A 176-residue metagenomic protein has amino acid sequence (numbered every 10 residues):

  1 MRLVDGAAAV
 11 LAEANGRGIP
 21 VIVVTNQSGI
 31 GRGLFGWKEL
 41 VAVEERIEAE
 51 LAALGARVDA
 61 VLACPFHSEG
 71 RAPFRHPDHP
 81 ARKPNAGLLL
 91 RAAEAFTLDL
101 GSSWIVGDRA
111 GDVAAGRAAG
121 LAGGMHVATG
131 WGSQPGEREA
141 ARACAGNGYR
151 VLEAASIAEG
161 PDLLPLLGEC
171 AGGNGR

Functional and structural regions predicted by a protein language model:
M1-A14, R57-A60, C64-A72: Short secondary-structure boundary segments
M1-I22, I30-E45, P80-L90: Short, acidic loop-to-helix structural element flanking the phosphoryl-transfer center in phosphate-processing enzymes
P20-N26, D59-C64, H126: Short beta-strand segments at enzyme active-site cores
T25-R32, C64-G70: Short, charge-patterned binding micro-sites
W37-A60, S68-I105, R109-R176: Asp-based, Mg2+/Mn2+-dependent phosphohydrolase catalytic module
